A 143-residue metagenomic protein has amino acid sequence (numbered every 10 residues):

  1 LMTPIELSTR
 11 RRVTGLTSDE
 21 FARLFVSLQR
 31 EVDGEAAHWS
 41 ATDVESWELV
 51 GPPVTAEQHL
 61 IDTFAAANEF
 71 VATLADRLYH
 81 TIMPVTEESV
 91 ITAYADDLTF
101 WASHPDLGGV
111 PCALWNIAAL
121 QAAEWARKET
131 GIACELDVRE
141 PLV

Functional and structural regions predicted by a protein language model:
L1-T14: A short, Lys/Arg-rich alpha-helix, primarily the initiator
L7, S18-D19, A41: Helix-turn-helix DNA-binding elements, focusing on the entry/boundary residues of the two helices that contact DNA
T9, E20, E124-W125: Surface-exposed charge patches
R11, A22, V44: Short alpha-helical segments in extracytoplasmic peptidoglycan/chitin-binding modules and envelope-associated proteins
V13, L24, K128-E129: Residues at alpha-helix termini
V26-A56: Recognition helix of helix-turn-helix/homeodomain-like DNA-binding domains that insert into the DNA major groove
T55-A67, V71-A72, D76: Short Lys/Arg-enriched helix C-cap and helix-to-coil transition segments that create basic nucleic-acid-contact patches
A72-V143: Helix-turn-helix/homeodomain-like alpha-helical modules used for DNA recognition and transcription-factor dimerization
